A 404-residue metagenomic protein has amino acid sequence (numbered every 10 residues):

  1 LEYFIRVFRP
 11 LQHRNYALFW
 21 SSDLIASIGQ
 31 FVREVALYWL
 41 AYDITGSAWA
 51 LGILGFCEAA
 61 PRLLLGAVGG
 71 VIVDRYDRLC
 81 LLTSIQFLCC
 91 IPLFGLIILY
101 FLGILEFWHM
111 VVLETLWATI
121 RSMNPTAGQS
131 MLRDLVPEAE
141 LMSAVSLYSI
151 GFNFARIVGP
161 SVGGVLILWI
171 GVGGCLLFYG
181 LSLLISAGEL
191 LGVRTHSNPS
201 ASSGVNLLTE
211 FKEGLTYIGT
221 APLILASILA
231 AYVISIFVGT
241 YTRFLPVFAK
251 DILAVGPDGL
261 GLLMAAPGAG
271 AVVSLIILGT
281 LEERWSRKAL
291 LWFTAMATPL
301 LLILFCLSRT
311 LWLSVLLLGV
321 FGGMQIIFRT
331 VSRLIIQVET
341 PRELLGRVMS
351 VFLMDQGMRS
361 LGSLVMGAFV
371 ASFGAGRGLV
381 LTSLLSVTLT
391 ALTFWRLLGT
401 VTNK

Functional and structural regions predicted by a protein language model:
E2-P61, T216-A265: Helix-loop boundary and gating motifs at the non-cytosolic
L24, L105-M123, L313-I327: Hydrophobic core of transmembrane alpha-helices in multi-pass small-molecule transporters, especially MFS/SLC-type
L37, M123-V136, I327-T340: Intracellular juxtamembrane helix-capping segments at the cytosolic ends of symmetry-related transmembrane helices
Y38-T45, I97-L102, V158-F178, D251-I252 (+1 more regions): Transmembrane alpha-helix termini and helix-breaking/packing motifs in multi-pass membrane transporters
A48-L51, E138-Y148, P257-D258, R342-F352: Loop-to-transmembrane helix entry/capping segments in MFS-fold secondary transporters and related SLC/MFSD carriers
L64-A67, R75, L81, I85 (+7 more regions): C-terminal transmembrane bundle of multi-pass solute transporters/carriers
L113-F154: Cytoplasmic helix-loop-helix junction between adjacent transmembrane helices in 12-TM secondary transporters
S130, D134, L176-V205, R284 (+1 more regions): Helix-loop junctions on the cytosolic side of multi-pass membrane transporters, especially the intracellular loop
